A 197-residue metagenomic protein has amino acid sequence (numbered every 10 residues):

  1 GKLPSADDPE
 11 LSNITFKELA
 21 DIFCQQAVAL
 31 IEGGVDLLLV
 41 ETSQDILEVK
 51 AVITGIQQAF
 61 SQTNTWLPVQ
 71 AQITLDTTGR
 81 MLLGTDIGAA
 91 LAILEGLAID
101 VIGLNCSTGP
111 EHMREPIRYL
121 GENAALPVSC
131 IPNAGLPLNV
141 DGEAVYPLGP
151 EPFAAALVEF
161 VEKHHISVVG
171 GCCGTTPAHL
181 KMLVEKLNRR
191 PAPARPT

Functional and structural regions predicted by a protein language model:
G1-T197: Domain-level signal for soluble alpha/beta catalytic cores
